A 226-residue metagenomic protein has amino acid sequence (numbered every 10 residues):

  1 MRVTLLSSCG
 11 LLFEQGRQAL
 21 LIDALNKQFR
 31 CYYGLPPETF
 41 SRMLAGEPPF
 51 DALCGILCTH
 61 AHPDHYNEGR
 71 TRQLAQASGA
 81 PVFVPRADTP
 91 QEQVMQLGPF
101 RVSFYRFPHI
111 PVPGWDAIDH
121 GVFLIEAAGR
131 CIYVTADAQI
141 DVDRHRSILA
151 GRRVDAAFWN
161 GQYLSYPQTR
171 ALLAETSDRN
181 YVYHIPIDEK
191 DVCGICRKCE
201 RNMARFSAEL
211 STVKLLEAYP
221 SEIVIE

Functional and structural regions predicted by a protein language model:
M1-R30, L35-S41, R197-R201, R205-E226: Zn-dependent metallo-beta-lactamase
R2-L5, L20-D23, R101-P108, C131-D137 (+1 more regions): Active-site-proximal beta-strand elements of phosphoester/diester hydrolases
F13-G16, L97, L124-A128: Active-site beta-strand termini and strand-to-loop segments that position acidic
Q18-I56, G69-R70, Q139-R152: Pre-active-site segment of Zn-dependent metallo-hydrolases
L21-L25, A52-D64, E68, F83-R86 (+5 more regions): Active-site neighborhood of phospho(di)ester-bond hydrolases with catalytic His/Asp-centered motifs
C31, M43-Q96: Active-site HxH/HxHxD metal-binding segment of metal-dependent hydrolases
T89-E92, Q96-G98, A117, S147-G151 (+1 more regions): Binuclear metal-ion centers of metallo-dependent hydrolases, dominated by the metallo-beta-lactamase
P111-T176: Active-site-proximal loop/helix segments of hydrolase catalytic cores
